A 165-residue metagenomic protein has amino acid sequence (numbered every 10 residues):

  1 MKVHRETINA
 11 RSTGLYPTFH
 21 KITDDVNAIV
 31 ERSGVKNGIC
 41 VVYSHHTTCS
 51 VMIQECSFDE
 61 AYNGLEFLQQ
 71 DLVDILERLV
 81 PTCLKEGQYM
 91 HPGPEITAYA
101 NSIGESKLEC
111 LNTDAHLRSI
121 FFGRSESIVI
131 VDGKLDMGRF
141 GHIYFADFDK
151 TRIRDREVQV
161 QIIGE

Functional and structural regions predicted by a protein language model:
M1-E165: Active-site histidine-anchored catalytic micro-motif
